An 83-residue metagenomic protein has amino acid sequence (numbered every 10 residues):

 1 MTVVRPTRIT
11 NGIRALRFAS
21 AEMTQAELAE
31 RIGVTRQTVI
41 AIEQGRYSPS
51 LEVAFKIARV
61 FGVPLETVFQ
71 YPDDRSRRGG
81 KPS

Functional and structural regions predicted by a protein language model:
M1-A21: A short, Lys/Arg-rich alpha-helix, primarily the initiator
T2, R59, F69-S83: Short, charged recognition helix plus adjacent turn of helix-turn-helix-like nucleic-acid-binding domains
N11, E22-M23, P49-E52: Residue-level signal for the short linker/turn that defines the boundary of a DNA-recognition helix
R14, I40-A41, F69: Key DNA-contacting residues within the recognition helix of helix-turn-helix
F18-A19, E30, R59: Alpha-helical residues within the helix-turn-helix
E22-A41: Short alpha-helical DNA-recognition segment
E52-T67: DNA major-groove recognition helix of helix-turn-helix/homeodomain DNA-binding modules
